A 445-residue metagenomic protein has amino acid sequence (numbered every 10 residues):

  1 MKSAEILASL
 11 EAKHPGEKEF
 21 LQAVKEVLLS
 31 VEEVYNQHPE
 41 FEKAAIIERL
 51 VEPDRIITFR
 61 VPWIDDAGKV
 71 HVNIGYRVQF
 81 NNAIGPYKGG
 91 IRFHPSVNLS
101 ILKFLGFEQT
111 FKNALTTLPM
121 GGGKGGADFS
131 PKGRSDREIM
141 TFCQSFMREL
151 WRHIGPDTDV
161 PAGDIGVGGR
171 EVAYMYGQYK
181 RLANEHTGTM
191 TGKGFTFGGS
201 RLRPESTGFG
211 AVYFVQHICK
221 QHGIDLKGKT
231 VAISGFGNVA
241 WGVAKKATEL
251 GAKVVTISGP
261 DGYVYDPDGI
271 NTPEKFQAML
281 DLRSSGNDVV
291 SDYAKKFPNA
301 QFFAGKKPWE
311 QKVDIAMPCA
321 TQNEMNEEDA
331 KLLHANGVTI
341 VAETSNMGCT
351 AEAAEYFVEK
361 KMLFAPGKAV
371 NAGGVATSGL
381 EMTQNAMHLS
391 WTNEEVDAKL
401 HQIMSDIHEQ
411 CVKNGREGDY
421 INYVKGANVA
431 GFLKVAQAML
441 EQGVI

Functional and structural regions predicted by a protein language model:
M1, P15, E19-Q22, E26 (+25 more regions): Conserved active-site and cofactor/substrate-binding residues in soluble primary-metabolism enzymes
K2-A23, I218, L332-I445: Adenosine-phosphate binding glycine-rich loop
E40-H71: Structured beta-strand/loop patches that form or line metal/cofactor-binding pockets in enzymes
K69-T110: N-terminal cap/recognition module
H94, N113-K227: Glycine/serine-rich phosphate-binding loop and adjoining beta1-alpha1 elements at the start of nucleotide-handling
T191-G194, G199-K312: Glycine-rich phosphate/diphosphate-binding loop of Rossmann-like nucleotide-binding domains
G262-F364, A369: Rossmann-like adenosine-cofactor binding region
